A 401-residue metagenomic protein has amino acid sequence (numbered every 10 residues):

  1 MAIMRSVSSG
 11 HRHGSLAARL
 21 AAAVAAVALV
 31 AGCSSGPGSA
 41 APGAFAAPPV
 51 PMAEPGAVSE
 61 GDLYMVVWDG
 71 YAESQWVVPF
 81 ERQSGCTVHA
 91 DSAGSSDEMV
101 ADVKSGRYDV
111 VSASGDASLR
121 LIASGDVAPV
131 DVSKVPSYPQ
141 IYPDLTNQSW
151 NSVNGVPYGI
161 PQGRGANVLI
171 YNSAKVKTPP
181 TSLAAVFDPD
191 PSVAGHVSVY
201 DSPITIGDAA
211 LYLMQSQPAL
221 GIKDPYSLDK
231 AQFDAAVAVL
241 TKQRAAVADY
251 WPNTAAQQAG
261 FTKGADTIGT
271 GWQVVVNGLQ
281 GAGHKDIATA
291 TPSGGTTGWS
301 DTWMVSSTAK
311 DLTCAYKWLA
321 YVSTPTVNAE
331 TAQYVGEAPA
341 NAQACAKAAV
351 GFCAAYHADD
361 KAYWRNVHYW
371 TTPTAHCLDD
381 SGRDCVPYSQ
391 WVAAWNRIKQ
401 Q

Functional and structural regions predicted by a protein language model:
A28-G32: C-terminal motif of bacterial Sec signal peptides marking the signal peptidase cleavage site
S34-P37: Bacterial signal peptide processing site
G43-L121: Early extracytoplasmic/lumenal segment of secretory-pathway proteins
S112-T262: Extracytoplasmic ligand-binding site segments that recognize negatively charged/polar headgroups
S137-Q140, V239-Q243, G283-M304: Periplasmic-binding protein-like
V168-K175, L211-L213, W299-D311, E330-Y334: A bilobed periplasmic-binding-protein/Venus flytrap-type ligand-binding module shared by bacterial periplasmic
S306-P373: Mature extracytoplasmic/periplasmic domains
V367-Q401: Conserved C-terminal helix/tail region of periplasmic/extracytoplasmic solute-binding proteins
